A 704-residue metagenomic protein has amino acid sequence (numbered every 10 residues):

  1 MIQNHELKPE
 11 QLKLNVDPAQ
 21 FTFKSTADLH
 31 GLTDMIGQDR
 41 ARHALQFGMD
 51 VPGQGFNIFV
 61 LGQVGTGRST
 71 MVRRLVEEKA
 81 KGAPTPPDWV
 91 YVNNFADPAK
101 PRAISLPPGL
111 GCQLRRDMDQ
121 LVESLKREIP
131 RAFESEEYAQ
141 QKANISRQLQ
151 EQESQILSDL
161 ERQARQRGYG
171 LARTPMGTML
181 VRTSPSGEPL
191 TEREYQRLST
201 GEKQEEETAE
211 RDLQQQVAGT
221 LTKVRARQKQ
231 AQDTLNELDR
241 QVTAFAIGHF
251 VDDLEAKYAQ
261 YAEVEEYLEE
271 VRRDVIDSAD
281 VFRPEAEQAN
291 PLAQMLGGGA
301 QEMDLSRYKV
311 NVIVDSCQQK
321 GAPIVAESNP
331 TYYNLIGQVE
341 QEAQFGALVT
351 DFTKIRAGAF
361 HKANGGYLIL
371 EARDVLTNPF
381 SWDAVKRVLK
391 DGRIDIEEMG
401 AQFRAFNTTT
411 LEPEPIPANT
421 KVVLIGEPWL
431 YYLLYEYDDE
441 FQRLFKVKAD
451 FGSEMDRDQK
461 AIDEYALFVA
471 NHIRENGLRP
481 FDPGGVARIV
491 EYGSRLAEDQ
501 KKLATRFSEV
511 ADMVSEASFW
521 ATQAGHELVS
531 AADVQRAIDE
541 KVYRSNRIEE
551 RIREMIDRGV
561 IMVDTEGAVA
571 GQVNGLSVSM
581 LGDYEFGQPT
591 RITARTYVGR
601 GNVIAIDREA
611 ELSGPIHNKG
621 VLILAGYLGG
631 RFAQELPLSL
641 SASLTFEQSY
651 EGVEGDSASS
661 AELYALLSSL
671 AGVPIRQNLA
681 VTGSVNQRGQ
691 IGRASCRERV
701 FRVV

Functional and structural regions predicted by a protein language model:
M1-Y435, E440-I462, A466-P483, A487-S518 (+4 more regions): Conserved ASCE/P-loop NTPase catalytic core
A19-F21, L644, R699: Short non-domain terminal segments
D374, Q687, F701: Short, glycine/acidic-enriched loop or turn micro-motifs at the edges of active sites
T377, Q690, V704: Conserved protein kinase catalytic core
G567, L576-R697: Terminal-proximal interaction/regulatory segments of ATP-powered molecular machines
E698-V704: Positively charged, low-complexity/disordered segments
